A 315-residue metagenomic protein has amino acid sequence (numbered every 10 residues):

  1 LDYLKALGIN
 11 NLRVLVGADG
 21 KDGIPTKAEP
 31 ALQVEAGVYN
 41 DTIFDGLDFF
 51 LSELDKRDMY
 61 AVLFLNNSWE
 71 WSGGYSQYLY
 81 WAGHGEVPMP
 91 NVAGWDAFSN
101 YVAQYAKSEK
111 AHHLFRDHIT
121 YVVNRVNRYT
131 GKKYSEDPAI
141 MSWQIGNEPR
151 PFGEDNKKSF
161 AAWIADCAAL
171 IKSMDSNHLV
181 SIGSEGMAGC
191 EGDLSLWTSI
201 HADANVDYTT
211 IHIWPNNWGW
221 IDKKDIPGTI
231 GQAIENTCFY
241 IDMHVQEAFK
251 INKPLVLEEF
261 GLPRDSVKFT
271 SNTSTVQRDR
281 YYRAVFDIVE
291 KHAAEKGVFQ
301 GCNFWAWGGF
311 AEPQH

Functional and structural regions predicted by a protein language model:
L1-I221, T229-P254, F260-H315: Active-site mouth of glycoside hydrolases
